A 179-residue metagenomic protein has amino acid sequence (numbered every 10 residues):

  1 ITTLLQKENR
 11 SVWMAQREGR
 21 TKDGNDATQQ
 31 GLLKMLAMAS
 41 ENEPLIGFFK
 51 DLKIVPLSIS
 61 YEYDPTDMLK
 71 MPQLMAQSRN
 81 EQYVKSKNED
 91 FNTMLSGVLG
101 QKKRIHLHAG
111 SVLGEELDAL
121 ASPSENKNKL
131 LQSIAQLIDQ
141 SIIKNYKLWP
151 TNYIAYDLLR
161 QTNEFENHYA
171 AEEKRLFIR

Functional and structural regions predicted by a protein language model:
T2-V12, E18-R179: Membrane-interfacial terminal anchoring regions of lipid-handling membrane enzymes
